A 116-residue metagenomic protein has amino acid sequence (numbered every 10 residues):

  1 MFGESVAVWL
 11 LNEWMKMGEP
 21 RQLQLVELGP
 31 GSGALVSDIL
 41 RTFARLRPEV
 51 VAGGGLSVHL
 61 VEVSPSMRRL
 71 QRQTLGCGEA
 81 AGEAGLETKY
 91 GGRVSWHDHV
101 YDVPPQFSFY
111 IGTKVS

Functional and structural regions predicted by a protein language model:
M1-R21: S-adenosyl-L-methionine
M15, S32-G53: Conserved SAM-binding loop of SAM-dependent methyltransferases across substrates and taxa, primarily the Class I
P20-S32: Conserved class I S-adenosyl-L-methionine
L25-E27, R47-E62: Conserved SAM-binding motif I beta-strand of class I
S64-S66: Conserved SAM/SAH-binding beta-strand->alpha-helix loop
R68-Q106: S-adenosyl-L-methionine
I111: A conserved beta-strand element that flanks and buttresses the S-adenosyl-L-methionine
K114-V115: Short catalytic micro-motifs in class I SAM-dependent methyltransferases
